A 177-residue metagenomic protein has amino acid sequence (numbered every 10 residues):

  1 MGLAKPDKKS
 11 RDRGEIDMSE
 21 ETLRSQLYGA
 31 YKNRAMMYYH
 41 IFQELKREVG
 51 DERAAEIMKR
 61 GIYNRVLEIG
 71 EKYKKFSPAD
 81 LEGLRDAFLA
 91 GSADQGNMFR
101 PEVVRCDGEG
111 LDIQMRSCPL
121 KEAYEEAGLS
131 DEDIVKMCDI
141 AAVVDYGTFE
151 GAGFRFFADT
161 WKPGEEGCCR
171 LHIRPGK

Functional and structural regions predicted by a protein language model:
G2-D112, S117-D139, R155-C168, R174-K177: N-terminal accessory segment detector
K136-F149: A conserved amphipathic terminal alpha-helix motif
A152: Conserved ATPase active-site switch/coordination loops adjacent to the nucleotide-binding site
